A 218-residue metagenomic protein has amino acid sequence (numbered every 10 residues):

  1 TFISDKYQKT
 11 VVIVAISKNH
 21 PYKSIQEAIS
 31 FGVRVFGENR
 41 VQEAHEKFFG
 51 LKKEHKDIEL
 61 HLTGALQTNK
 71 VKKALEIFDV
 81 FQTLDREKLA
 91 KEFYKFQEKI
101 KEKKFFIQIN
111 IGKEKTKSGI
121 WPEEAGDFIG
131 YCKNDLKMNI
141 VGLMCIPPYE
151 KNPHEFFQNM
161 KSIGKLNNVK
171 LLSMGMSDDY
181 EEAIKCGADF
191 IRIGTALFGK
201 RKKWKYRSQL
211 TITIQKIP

Functional and structural regions predicted by a protein language model:
T1-L171, M176-D178, I184-C186: Conserved alpha/beta-domain cores
T1-Y7, K53-E54, K202-P218: Short, Lys/Arg-enriched, disordered terminal segments
I184, A188-L210, I214: C-terminal helical cap(s) of enzyme catalytic domains, especially alpha/beta-barrels
